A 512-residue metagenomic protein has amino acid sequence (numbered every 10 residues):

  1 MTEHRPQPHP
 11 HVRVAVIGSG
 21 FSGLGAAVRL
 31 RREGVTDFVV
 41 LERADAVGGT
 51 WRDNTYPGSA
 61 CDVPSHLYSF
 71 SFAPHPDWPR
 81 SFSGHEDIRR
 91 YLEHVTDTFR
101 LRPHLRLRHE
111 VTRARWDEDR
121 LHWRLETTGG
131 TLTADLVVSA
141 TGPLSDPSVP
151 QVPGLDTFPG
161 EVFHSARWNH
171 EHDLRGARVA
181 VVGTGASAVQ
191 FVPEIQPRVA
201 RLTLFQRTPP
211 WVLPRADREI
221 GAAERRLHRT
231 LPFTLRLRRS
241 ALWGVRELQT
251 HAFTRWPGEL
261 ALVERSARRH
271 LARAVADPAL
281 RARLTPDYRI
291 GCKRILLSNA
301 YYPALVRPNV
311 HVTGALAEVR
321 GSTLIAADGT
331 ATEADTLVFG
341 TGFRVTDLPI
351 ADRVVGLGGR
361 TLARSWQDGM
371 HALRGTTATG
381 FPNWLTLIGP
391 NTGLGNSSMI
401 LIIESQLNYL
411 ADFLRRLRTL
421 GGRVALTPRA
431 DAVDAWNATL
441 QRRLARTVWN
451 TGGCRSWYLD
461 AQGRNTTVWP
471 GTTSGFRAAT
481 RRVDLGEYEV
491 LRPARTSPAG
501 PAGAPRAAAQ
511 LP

Functional and structural regions predicted by a protein language model:
P6-H11, A15-V16, F21, G25-A26 (+5 more regions): Rossmann-like dinucleotide-binding core of oxidoreductases
P6-V16, F21-R102, R207-P209, R273-A279: Beta1-alpha1 glycine-rich phosphate/pyrophosphate-binding loop at the start of Rossmann-like nucleotide-binding domains
V12, T127-L136, A327-T336: Core beta-strand elements of the Rossmann-like FAD/NAD(P) dinucleotide-binding domain in flavoenzyme oxidoreductases
R52-C61, V152-G154, A300-Y302, G356-N383 (+1 more regions): FAD-binding beta-loop-beta segment adjacent to the flavin cofactor pocket
R80-L144: Feature captures the FAD/FMN-dependent oxidoreductase FAD-binding
A188, W211-P214, E224-R226, P232-F233 (+2 more regions): C-terminal, flexible cofactor-proximal segment of oxidoreductases
H251, R255-E259, V263-D328, T332-R353 (+1 more regions): C-terminal catalytic lobe of FAD-dependent flavoproteins
G340-L414: Glycine/threonine-rich phosphate-binding loop and adjacent beta-strand/alpha-helix elements that clamp
